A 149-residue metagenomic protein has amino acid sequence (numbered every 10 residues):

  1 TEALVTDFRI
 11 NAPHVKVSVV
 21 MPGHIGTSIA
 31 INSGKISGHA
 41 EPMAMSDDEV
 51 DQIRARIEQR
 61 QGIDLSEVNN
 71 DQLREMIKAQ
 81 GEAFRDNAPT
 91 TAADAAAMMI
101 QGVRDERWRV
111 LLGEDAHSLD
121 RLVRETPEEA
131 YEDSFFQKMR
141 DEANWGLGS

Functional and structural regions predicted by a protein language model:
T1-A3, P42-S46, S134-K138: Glycine-rich loops and low-complexity Gly/Arg-rich segments that provide flexible linkers or classic glycine-based
T1-D7, H24: Conserved catalytic helix of short-chain dehydrogenase/reductases
I10-R109: SDR active-site lid
P22, D47-D48, G113-H117, Q137: Residue-level signal for alpha-helical context at structural boundaries
Q101, R109-L122: Short-chain dehydrogenase/reductase
R124-S149: C-terminal amphipathic/interface module of NAD(P)-dependent oxidoreductases and related NAD-binding regulators
